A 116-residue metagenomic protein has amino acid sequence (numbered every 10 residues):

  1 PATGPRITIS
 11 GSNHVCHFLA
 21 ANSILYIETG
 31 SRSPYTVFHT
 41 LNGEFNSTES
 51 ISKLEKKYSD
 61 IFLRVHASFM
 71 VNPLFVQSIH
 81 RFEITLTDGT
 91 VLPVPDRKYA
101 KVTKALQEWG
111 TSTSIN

Functional and structural regions predicted by a protein language model:
P1-T87, V91-P93: Conserved binding/recognition cores within well-folded domains
T103-A105: Short, surface-exposed, low-complexity cationic segments
T113-N116: Intrinsically disordered, low-complexity protein-interaction/activation regions
